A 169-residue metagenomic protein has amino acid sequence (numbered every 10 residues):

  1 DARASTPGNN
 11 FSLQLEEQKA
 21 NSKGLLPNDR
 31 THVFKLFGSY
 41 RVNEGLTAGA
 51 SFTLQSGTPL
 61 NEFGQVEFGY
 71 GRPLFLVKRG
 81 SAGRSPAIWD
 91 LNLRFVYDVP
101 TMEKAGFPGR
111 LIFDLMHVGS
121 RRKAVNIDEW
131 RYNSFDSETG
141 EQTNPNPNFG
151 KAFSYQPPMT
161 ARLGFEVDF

Functional and structural regions predicted by a protein language model:
D1-G64: Gram-negative outer-membrane beta-barrel transporters
N9-K19, G69-K78, E141-N146: Flexible, solvent-exposed coil segments and beta strand-coil junctions, predominantly the extracellular/periplasmic
K19-L25, K78-A82, N148-A152: Extracellular loop and loop/strand-boundary signature of outer-membrane beta-barrel proteins
G24-T31, S81-W89, Y155-P157: Short sequence motifs at beta-strands and strand-loop junctions characteristic of Gram-negative outer-membrane
R30-H32, V42, K78, R94-F95 (+1 more regions): Short amphipathic alpha-helical surface micro-motifs
G45-G71, P86-D90, Y97-F169: C-terminal beta-signal and adjacent terminal beta-strands/loops of Gram-negative outer-membrane beta-barrel proteins
